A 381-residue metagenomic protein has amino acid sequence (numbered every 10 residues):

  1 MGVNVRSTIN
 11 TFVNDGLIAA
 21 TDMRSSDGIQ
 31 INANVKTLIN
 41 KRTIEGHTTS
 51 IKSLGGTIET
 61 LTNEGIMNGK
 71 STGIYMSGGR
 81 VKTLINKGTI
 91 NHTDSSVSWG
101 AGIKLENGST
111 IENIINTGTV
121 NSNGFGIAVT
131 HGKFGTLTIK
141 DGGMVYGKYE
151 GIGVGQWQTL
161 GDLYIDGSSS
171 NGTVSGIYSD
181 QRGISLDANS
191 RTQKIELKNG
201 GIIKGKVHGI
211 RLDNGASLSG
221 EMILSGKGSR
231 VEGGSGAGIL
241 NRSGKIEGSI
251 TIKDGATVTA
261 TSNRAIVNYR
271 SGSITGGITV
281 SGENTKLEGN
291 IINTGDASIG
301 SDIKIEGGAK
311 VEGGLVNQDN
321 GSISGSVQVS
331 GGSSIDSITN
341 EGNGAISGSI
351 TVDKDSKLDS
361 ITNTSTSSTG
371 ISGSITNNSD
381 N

Functional and structural regions predicted by a protein language model:
M1-V5, A19-N32, E45-L54, N68-S77 (+15 more regions): Extracellular beta-strand/beta-solenoid scaffold signature
T8-D15, K36, G183, G215 (+1 more regions): Surface-exposed repetitive/solenoidal architectures
I9-V13, S169, N378: A detector of long low-complexity, disordered segments enriched in serine/threonine/proline
